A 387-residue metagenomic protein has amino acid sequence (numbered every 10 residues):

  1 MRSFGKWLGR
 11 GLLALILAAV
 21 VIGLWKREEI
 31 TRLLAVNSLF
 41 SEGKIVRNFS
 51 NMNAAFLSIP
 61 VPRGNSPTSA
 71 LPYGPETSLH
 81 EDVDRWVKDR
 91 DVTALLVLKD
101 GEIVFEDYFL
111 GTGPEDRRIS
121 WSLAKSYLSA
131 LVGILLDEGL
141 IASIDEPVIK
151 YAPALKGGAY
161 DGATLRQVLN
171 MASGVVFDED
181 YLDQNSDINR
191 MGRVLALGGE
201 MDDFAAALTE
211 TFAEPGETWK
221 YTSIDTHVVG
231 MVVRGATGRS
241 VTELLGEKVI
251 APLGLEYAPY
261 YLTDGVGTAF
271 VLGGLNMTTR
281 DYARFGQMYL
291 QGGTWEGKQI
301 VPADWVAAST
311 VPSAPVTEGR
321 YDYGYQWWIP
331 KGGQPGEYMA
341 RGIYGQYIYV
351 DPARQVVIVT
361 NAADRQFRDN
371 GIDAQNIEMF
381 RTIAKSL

Functional and structural regions predicted by a protein language model:
M1-G113, I141, N170, G199 (+2 more regions): N-terminal leader/targeting segments and the immediately adjacent pre-domain N-terminus
D84, G133, I149, R166-L169 (+10 more regions): Non-transmembrane alpha-helical segments in soluble domains of secreted/periplasmic/extracellular proteins
G101, I119-I144, V168, V229-V233 (+1 more regions): Active-site SXXK
F109-G113, R117, D364-F367: A short acidic/small-residue loop/turn micro-motif
I119, E138-V176, A207-E210, G235-G273 (+1 more regions): Active-site helix/loop module of the DD-peptidase/beta-lactamase fold, centered on the serine-lysine SxxK catalytic
S186-L197, F204: Amphipathic alpha-helical interface segments
D225-V232, V271-T294, Q346-A362: Active-site-proximal alpha-helical segments within enzyme catalytic domains
E256-P259, V306-V357: Active-site Gly/Thr loop motif
